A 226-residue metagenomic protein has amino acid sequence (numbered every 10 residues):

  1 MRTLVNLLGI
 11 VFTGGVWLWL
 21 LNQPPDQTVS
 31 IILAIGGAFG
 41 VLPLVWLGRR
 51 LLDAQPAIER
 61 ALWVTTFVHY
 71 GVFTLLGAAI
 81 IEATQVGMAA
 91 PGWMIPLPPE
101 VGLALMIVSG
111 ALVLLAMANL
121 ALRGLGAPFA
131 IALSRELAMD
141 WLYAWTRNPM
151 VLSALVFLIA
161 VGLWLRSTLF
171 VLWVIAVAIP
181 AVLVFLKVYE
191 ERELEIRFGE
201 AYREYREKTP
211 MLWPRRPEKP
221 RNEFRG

Functional and structural regions predicted by a protein language model:
M1-D140, L155-E193, R197-G226: Membrane-anchoring alpha-helices and their flanking helix-loop junctions
D140, W145-L152: Histidine-centered phosphotransfer motif of kinases
